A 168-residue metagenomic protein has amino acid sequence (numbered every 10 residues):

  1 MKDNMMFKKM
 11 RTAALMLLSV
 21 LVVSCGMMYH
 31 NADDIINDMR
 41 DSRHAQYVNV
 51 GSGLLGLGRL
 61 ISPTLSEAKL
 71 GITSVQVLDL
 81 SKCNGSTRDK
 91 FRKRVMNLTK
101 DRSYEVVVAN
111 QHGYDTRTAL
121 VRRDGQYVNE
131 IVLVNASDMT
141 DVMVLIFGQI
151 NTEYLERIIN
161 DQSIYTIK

Functional and structural regions predicted by a protein language model:
K2-A14: Bacterial N-terminal signal peptides that target proteins for export
V23-S24: C-terminal motif of bacterial Sec signal peptides marking the signal peptidase cleavage site
M27-M28: Short, conserved catalytic or interaction motifs in soluble domains
N31-R94: Early exported N-terminus immediately downstream of N-terminal targeting peptides
A45, L70-I72, D101, H112-Y114 (+2 more regions): Extracytoplasmic
Q76-T118: Mature extracytoplasmic domains of secretory-pathway proteins
R122-N151: A short, solvent-exposed beta-edge/loop patch
I159-K168: A recognition module on extended beta-rich or small alphabeta surfaces enriched in W/G with H and D/E
